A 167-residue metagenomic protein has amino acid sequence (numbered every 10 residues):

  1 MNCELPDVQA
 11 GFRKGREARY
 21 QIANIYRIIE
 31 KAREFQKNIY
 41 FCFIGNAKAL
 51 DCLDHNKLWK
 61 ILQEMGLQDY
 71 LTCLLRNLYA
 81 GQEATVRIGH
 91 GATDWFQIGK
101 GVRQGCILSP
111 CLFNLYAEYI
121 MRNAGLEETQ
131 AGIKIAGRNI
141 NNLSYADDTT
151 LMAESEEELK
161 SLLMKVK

Functional and structural regions predicted by a protein language model:
M1-K167: Nucleotidyl polymerases of mobile genetic elements and RNA viruses
